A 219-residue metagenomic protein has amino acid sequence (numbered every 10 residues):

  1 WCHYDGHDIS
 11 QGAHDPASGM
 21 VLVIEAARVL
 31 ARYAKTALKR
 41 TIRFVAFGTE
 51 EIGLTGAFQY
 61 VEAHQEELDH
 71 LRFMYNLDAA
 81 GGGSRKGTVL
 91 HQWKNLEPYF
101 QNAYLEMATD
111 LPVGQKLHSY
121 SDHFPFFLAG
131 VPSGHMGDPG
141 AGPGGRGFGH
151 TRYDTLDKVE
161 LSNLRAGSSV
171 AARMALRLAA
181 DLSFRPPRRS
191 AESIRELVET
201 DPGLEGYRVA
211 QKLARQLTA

Functional and structural regions predicted by a protein language model:
W1-G53, A171: Alpha-helical metal-binding/catalytic segments enriched in His/Glu/Asp
D8, F47-G147: Metal-dependent peptidase/peptidase-like ectodomains
A13-V21, E51-T55, K94-N95, Y120 (+1 more regions): Soluble non-cytosolic domains of exported or imported proteins
V21-I24, R28, F58, P98 (+6 more regions): Solvent-exposed, polar/charged alpha-helical surfaces in well-ordered, non-transmembrane soluble domains, broadly
E25-K35, E62-E66, L105, T109 (+3 more regions): Sec-exported extracytoplasmic/periplasmic mature domains
R28, R40, G144-G206: His/Asp/Glu-rich mid-to-C-terminal helical/loop segments that flank catalytic regions of hydrolases
K35-K39, N76, K86, A166: A short, structured beta-strand-centered segment in the mid-to-C-terminal lobe of catalytic cores from group-transfer
L217-A219: Histidine-centered catalytic/metal-binding microenvironments
